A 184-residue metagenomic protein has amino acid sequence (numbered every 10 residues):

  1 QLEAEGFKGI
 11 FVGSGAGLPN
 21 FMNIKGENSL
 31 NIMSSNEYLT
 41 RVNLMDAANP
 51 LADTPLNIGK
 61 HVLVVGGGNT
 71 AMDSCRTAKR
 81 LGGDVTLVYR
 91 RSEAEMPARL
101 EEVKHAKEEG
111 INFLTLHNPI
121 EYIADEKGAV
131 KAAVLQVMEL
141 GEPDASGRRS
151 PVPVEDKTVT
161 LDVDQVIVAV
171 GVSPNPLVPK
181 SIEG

Functional and structural regions predicted by a protein language model:
Q1-N20, D46-A52, I58, R80-G184: A Rossmann-like FAD-binding core segment of flavoenzymes
F21-L81, E183-G184: Glycine-rich dinucleotide-binding loop and its adjacent helix/turn
